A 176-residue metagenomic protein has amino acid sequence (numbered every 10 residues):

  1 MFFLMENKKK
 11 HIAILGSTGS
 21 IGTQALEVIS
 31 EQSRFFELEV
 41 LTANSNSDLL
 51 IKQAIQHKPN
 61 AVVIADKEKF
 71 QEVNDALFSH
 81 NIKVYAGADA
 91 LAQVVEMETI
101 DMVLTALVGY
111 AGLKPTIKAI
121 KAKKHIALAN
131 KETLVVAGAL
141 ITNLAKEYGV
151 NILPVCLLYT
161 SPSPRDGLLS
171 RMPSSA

Functional and structural regions predicted by a protein language model:
F2-V62: N-terminal Rossmann-like dinucleotide-binding module
E39-F78, K83-D89, V95: Glycine-rich nucleotide/cofactor/substrate-binding loop typically near the N-terminus or early in the first domain
A65-D66, A129-K131: Short beta->alpha connector loops at strand-helix junctions that form conserved, small/polar/Pro-enriched
K69-Q71, A92, T133-A137, S161: Short gly/pro/ser/thr-enriched loop/turn and capping motifs at secondary-structure boundaries
A86-K118: Beta-loop-alpha module in the N-terminal Rossmann-like domain of NAD(P)-dependent dehydrogenases, especially those
K131-V150: Rossmann-fold NAD(P)-binding glycine/threonine-rich loop
Y159, P164-A176: Single conserved hydrophobic/aromatic residue that forms the stacking wall/gate of nucleotide- or nucleobase-binding
